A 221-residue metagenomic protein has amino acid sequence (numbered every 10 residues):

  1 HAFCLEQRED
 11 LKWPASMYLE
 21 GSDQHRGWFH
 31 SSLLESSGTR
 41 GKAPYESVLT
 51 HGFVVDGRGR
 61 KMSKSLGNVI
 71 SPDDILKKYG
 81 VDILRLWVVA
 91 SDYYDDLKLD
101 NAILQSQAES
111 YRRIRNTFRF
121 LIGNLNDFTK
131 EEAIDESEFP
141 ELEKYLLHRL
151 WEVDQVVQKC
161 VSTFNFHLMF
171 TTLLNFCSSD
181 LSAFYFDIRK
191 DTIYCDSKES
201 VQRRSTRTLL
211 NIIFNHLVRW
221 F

Functional and structural regions predicted by a protein language model:
H1-D127, L146-R189, I193-Y194, L209-R219: Structured secondary-structure scaffolds
A133-E143, V153-Q158: Short His/Asp/Glu-rich catalytic/ion-coordination signatures at enzyme active sites or charged loops
K198-E199: Acidic, serine/threonine/proline-rich low-complexity intrinsically disordered regions
